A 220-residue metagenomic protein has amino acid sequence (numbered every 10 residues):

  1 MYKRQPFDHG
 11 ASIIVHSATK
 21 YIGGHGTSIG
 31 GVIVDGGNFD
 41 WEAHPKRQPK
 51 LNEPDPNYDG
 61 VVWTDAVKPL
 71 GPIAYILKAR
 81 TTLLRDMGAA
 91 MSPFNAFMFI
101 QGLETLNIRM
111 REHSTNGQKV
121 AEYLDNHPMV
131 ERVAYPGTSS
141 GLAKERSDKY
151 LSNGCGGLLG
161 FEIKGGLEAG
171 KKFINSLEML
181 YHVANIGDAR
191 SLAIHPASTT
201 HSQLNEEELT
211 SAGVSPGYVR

Functional and structural regions predicted by a protein language model:
M1, S12, T27, D35-G36 (+3 more regions): Generic hydrophobic/packing signal
K3-N126: Conserved PLP-enzyme active-site core in the AAT-like
M110, M129-V219: Conserved C-terminal alpha-helix-loop-beta "cap" of PLP-dependent enzymes that closes/shapes the active-site mouth
